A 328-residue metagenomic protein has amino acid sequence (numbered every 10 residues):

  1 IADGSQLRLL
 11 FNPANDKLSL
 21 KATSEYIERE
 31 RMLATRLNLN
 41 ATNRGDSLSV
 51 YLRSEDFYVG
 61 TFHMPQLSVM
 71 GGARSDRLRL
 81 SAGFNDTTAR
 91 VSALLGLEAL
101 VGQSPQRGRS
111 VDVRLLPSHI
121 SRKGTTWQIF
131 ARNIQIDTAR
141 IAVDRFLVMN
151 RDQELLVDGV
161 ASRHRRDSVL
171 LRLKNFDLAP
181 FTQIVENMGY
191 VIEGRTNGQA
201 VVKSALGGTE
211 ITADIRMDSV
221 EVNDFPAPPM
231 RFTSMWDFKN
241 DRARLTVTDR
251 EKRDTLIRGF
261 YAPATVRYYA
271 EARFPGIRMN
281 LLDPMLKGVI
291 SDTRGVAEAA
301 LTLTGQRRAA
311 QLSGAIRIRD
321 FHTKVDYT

Functional and structural regions predicted by a protein language model:
I1-V201, L206-T328: Interface amphipathic segments
